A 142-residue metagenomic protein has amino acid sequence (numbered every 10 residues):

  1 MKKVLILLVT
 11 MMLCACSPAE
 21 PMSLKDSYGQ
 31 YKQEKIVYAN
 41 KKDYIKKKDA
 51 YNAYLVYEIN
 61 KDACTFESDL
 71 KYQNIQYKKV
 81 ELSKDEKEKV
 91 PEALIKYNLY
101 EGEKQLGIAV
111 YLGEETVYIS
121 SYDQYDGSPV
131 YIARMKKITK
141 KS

Functional and structural regions predicted by a protein language model:
M1-V4, L8: Positively charged n-region of N-terminal signal peptides that target proteins for export
M12-A15: C-terminal motif of bacterial Sec signal peptides marking the signal peptidase cleavage site
P18-K32: N-terminal helix-cap/turn-to-beta initiation motif at the start of protein domains
D26-G29, K46, N52-V56: A glycine-biased structural micro-motif
I36-K42, I59-G113: Contiguous, well-ordered beta-strand patches that form the walls/edges of small beta-barrel/beta-sandwich domains
A50-A53, G102-G107, G127-A133: Short, surface-exposed coil-to-beta transition loops
L55-C64, V110-I119, K137-K141: Short, solvent-exposed coil/turn segments at beta-strand boundaries
K71-E86, Y118-S142: Edge beta-strand at a domain terminus
